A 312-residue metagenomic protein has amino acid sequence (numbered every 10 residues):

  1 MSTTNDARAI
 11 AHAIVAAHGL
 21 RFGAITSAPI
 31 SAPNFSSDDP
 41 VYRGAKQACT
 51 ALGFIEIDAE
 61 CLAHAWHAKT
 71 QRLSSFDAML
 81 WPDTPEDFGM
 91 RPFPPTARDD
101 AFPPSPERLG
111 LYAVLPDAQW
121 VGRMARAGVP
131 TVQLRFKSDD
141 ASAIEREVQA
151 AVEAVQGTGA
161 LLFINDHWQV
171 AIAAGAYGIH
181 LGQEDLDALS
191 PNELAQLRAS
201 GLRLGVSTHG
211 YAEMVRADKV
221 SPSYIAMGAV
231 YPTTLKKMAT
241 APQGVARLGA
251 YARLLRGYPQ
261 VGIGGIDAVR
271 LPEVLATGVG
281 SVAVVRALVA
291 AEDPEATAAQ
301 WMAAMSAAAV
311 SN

Functional and structural regions predicted by a protein language model:
M1-Q119, L194-Q196, A250, N312: N-terminal amphipathic alpha-helix/helix-capping segment at the start of soluble metabolic enzymes
D6, A24, A28-S31, E107-L115 (+7 more regions): Hydrophobic faces of well-ordered beta-strands that scaffold small-molecule active sites in alpha/beta enzyme cores
S105-Q156, A160: Conserved small-residue-rich
V114-A118, K137, H167, E184 (+4 more regions): Active-site beta-loop-alpha junctions enriched in small/polar residues
G122-G128, E153-G157, I172, L194-A199 (+2 more regions): Acidic (Asp/Glu)-rich catalytic clusters
P130, R135-S138, G182-E193, Y224-A239 (+1 more regions): Glycine-rich phosphate-binding active-site loops on the catalytic face of alpha/beta enzymes
E145-D166, Q183, P191-H209, M238-A268 (+1 more regions): Alpha-helix-loop-beta-strand connector modules within alpha/beta enzyme cores
L162-Y177, H209-S223, R253-V261, I266-V284 (+1 more regions): Catalytic cores of alpha/beta
